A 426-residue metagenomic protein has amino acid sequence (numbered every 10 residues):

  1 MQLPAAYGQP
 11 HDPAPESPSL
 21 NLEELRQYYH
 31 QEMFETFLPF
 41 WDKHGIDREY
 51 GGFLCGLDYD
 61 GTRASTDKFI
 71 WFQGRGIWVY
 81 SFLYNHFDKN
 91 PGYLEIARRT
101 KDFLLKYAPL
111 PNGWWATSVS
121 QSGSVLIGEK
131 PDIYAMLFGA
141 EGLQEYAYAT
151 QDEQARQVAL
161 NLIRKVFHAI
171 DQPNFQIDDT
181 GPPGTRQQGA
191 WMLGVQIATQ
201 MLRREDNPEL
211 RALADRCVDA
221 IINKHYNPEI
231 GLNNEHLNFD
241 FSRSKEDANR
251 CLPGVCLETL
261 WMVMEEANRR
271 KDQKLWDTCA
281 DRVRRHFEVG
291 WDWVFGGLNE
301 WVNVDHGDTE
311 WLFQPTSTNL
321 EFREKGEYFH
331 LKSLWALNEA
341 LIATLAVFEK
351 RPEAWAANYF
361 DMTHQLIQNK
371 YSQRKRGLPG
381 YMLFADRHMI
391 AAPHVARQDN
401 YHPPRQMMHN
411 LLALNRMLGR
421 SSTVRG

Functional and structural regions predicted by a protein language model:
L3-G426: Glycan-recognition and catalytic cores of secretory/periplasmic carbohydrate-active enzymes
